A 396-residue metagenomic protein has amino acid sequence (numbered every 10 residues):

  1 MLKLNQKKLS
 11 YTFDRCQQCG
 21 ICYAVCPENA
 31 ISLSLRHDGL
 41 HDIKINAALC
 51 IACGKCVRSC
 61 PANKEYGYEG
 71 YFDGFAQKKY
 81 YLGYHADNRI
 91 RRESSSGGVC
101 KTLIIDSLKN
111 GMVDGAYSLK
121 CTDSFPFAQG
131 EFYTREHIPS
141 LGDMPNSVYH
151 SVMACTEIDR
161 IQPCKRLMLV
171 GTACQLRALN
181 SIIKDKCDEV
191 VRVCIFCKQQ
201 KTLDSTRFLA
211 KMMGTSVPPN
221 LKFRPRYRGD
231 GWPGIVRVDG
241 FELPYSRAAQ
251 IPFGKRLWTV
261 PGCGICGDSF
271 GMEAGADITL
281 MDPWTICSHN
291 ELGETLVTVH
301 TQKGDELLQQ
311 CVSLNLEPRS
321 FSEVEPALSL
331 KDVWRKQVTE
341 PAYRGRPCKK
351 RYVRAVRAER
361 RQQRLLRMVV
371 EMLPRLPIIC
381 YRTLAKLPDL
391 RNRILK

Functional and structural regions predicted by a protein language model:
M1-Q6, L49-P163, P326-R344, Y352-A358: Flanking helices and flexible, charged tails adjoining ferredoxin-like Fe-S electron-transfer domains in multi-subunit
L2, R15-Q17, I21-D42, K55-G74 (+1 more regions): Iron-sulfur cluster-binding cysteine motifs and their immediate structural context in ferredoxin-like electron-transfer
L2-Q6, S10-F13, K44-A48, S246-G254: Short, intrinsically disordered, charge-biased short linear motifs at domain edges
S94-V99, D123, L169-L179, Q199-K201: Gly/Ser/Thr-rich loops at beta-strand to alpha-helix junctions that form or flank small-molecule/cofactor-binding
V113-D114, M213-K396: Long, compositionally biased charged/polar accessory segments in the mid-to-C-terminal portions of proteins
K165-G171, V190: Generic beta-sheet signal
N180-V191, A210-G214: Short, surface-exposed basic-aromatic patches at helix termini and helix-loop junctions that form
V191-M212, P326: Short, flexible loop segments at boundaries between secondary-structure elements
